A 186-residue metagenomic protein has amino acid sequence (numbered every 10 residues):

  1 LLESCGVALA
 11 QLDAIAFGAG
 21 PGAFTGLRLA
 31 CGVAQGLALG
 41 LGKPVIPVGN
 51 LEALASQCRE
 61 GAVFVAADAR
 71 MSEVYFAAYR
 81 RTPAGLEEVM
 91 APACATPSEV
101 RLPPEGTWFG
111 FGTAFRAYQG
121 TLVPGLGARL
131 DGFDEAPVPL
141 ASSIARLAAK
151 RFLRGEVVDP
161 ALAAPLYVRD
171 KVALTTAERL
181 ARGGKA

Functional and structural regions predicted by a protein language model:
L1-C5, G40, I144-F152: Stable alpha-helical structural segments in soluble proteins, enriched in small hydrophobic residues
L1-D13, E99-W108: Phosphate/pyrophosphate-binding loops at sites that engage ATP/ADP/AMP, CoA/4′-phosphopantetheine, polyphosphate
C5-A10, A38-V48: Phosphate-handling active-site elements
I15, G110, A145: Residue-level signal for inorganic ion chemistry
A16-P44: DPxDG-like acidic metal-binding loop motif
V33-L37, L54-A55, I144, A148: Buried hydrophobic packing segments
P44-P139, L153, Y167, V172-A173 (+1 more regions): Surface "functional belts" at beta-alpha junctions
V157-V172, E178-A186: Oxyanion/phosphate-interacting regions
